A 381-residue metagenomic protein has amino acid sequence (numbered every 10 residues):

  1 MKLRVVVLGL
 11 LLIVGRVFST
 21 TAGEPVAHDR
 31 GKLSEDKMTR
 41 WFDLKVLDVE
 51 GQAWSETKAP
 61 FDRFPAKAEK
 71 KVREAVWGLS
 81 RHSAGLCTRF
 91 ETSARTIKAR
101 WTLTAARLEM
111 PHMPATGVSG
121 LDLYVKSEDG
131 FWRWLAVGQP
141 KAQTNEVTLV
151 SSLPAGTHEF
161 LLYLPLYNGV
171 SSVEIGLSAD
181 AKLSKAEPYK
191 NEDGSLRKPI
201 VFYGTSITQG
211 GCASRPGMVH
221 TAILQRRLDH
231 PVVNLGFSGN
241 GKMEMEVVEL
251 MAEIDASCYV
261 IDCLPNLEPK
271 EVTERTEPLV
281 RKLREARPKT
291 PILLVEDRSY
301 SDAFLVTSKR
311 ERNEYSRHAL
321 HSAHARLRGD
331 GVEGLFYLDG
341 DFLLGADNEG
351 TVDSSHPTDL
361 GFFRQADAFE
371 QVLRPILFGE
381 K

Functional and structural regions predicted by a protein language model:
K2-P199, R374-K381: N-terminal secretory targeting modules
R197-T221: Catalytic nucleophile-elbow at a beta strand-turn-alpha helix junction centered on a G-D-S/GDSL motif, marking
Y203-T205, L235-S238, I261-N266, V295-R298 (+1 more regions): Active-site-proximal beta-strand/loop segments in catalytic clefts of secreted hydrolases
H220, R275, L279, S316-A323: A general structural detector for well-ordered alpha-helical segments in enzyme core domains, enriched
T221-N234, A325: Short helix-loop-beta junction
L224, G241-K289, D297-F304: Oxyanion-hole/transition-state-stabilizing segment in secreted/luminal serine hydrolases and related acyltransferases
A252-E253, Y300-K381: Catalytic His-Asp segment of secreted/periplasmic serine-dependent ester chemistry enzymes
